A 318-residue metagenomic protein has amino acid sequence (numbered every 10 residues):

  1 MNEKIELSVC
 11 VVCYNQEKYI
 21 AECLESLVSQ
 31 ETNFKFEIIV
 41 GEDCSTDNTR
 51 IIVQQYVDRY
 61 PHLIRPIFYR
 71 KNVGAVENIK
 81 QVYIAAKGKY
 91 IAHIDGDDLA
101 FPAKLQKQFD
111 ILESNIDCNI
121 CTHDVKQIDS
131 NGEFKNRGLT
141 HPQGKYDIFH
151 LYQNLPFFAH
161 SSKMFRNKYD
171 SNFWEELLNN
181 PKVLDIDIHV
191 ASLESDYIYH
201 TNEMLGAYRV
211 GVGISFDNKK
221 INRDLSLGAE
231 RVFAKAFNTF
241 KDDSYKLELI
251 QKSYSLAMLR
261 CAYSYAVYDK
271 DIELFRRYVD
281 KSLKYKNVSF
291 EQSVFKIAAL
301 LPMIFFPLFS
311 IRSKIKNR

Functional and structural regions predicted by a protein language model:
I5-S8, E37, D187: Cell-envelope/extracellular polymer assembly enzymes that use nucleotide-activated donors
Q16-S29: Short, well-formed alpha-helical segments that are part of the catalytic scaffolds of diverse glycosyltransferases
S26, E42-I51, K71, D95: A conserved acidic beta->alpha catalytic loop
Y69-A86, K107: Glycine-rich, basic loop-to-helix element that forms the pyrophosphate-binding segment of sugar-nucleotide handling
I84, P142-R223, L227-A229: Conserved nucleotide-sugar donor-binding catalytic segment
I91: Short aromatic/hydrophobic "clamp" motif used to bind/position activated sugar donors
A103-N136: Conserved donor NDP-sugar-binding/catalytic core segment of glycosyltransferases
N238, S264-R318: Membrane-interface aromatic/basic loop that binds lipid-linked glycans or pyrophosphate carriers, typified by
